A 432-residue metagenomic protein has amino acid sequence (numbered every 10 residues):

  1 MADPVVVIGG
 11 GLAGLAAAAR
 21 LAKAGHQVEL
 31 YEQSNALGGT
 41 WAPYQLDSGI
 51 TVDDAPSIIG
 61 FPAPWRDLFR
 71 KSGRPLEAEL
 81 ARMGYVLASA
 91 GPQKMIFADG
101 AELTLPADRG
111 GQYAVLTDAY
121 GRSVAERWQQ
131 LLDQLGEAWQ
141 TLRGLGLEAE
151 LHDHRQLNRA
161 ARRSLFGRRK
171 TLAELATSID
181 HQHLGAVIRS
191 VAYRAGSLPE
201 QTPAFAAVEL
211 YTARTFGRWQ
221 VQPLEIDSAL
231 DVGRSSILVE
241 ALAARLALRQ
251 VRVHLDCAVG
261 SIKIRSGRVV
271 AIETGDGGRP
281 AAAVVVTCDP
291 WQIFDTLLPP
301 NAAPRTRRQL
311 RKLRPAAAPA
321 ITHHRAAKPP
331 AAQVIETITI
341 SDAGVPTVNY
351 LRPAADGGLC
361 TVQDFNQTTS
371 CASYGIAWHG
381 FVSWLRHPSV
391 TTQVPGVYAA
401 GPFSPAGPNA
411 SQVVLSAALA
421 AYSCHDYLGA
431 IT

Functional and structural regions predicted by a protein language model:
D3-Q140: N-terminal glycine-rich phosphate/pyrophosphate-binding loop and immediately adjacent elements
P56-F61, Y193, P319, P402-V413: Glycine-rich phosphate/pyrophosphate-binding beta-alpha loops
V86, R252-D256, Y398: General small-molecule cofactor/ligand-binding pocket signal
D99-L103, A107-A204: Rossmann-like flavin
V187-E225, T392-P395: Active-site-adjacent "gating/activation" loops or surface patches in catalytic cores
L210-V269, E273: Helical element adjacent to the flavin cofactor pocket in flavoenzyme catalytic cores
D231, G260-G357: Mid-domain catalytic core of redox enzymes that form a hydrophobic substrate pocket/lid adjacent to a catalytic redox
D342-T432: Conserved flavin/dinucleotide-binding core of flavoenzymes
